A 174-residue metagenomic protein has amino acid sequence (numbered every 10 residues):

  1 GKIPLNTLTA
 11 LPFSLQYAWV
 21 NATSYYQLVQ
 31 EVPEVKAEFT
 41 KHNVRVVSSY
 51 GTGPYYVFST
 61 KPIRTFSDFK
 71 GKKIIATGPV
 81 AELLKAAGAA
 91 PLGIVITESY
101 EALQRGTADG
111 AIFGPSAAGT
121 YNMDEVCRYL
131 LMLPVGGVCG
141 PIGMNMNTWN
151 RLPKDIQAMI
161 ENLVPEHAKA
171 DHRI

Functional and structural regions predicted by a protein language model:
G1-A22, E34-I174: N-terminal secretory/targeting leader peptides
Y25-Y26: A well-ordered secondary-structure block
V29-E31: Core domains of carbohydrate- and sulfate-ester-processing enzymes
